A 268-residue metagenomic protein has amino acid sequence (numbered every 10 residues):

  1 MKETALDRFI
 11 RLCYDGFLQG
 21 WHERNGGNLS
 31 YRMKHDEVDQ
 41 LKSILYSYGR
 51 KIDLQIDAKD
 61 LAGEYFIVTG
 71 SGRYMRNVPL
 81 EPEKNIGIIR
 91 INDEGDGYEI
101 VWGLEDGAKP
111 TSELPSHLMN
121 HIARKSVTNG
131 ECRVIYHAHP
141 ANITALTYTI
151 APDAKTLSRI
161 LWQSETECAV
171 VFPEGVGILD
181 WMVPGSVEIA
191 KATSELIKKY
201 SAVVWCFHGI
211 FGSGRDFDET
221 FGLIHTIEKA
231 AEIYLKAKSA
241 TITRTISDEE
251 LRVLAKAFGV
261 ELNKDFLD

Functional and structural regions predicted by a protein language model:
M1-D268: Glycine-rich flexible loops
